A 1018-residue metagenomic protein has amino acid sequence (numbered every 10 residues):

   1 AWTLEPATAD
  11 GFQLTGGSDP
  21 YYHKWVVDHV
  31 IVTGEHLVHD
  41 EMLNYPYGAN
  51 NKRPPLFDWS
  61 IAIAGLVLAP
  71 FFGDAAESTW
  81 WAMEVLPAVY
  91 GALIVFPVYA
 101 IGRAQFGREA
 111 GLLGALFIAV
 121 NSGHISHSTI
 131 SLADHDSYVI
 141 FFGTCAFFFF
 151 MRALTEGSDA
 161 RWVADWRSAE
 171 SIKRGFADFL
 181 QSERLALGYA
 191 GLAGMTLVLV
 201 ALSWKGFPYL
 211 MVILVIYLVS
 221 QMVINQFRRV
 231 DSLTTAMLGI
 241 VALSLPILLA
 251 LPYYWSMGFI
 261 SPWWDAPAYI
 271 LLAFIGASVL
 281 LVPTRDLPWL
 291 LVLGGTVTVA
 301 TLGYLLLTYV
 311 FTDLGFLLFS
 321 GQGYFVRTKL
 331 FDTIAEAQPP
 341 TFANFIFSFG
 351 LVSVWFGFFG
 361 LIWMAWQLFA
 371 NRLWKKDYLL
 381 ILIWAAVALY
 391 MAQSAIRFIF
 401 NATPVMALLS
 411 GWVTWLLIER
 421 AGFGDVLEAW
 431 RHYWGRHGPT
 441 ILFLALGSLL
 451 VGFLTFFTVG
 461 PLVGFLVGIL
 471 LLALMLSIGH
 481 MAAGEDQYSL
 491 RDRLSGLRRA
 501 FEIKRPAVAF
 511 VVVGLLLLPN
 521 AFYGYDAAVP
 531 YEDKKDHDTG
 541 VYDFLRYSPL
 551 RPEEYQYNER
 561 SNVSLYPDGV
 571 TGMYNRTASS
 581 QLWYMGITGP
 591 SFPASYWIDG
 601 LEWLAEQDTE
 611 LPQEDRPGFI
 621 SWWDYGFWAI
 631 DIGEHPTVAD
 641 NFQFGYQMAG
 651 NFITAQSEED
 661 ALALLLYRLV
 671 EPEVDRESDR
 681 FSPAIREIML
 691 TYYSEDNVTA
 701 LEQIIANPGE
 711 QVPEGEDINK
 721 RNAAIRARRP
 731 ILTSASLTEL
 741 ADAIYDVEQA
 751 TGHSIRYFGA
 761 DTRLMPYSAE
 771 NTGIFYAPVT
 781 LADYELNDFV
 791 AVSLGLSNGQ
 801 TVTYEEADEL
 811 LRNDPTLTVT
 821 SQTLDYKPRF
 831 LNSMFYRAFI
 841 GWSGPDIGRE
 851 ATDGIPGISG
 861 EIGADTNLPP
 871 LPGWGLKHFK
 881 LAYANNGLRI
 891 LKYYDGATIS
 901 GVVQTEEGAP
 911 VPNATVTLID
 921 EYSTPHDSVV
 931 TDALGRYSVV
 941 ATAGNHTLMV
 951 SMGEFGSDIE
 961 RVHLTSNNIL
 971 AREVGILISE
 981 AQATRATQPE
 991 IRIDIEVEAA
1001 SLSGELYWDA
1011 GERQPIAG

Functional and structural regions predicted by a protein language model:
A1, L86-A104, E109-Q181, L185-V223 (+2 more regions): Membrane-embedded helix bundles of polyisoprenyl
W2-Q105, E109-F117, N121-F142, W162 (+1 more regions): Active-site lumenal/periplasmic loops and adjacent helix-entry segments of GT-C-fold, multi-pass membrane
F12-T15, P20, F71, Y90 (+3 more regions): Extracytoplasmic
I94-G102, F142-L154, M195, V212-V223 (+4 more regions): Transmembrane alpha-helical segments
S158, R167-F179, L210-L290, H432-G435 (+2 more regions): Perimembrane helix-loop-helix junctions
R174-R184, F227-T234, L287-G295, S348-L351 (+2 more regions): Membrane-interface helix-loop-helix junctions at transmembrane boundaries of multi-pass membrane enzymes, predominantly
W264-L281, G294-F369, D377, P461-L476: Alpha-helical transmembrane segments at the extracellular/periplasmic loop-to-helix junctions of multi-pass membrane
A395-V426, L462-L476, A483-Y488, V511-L515 (+3 more regions): Hydrophobic/aromatic-rich transmembrane helices and adjacent perimembrane loops
